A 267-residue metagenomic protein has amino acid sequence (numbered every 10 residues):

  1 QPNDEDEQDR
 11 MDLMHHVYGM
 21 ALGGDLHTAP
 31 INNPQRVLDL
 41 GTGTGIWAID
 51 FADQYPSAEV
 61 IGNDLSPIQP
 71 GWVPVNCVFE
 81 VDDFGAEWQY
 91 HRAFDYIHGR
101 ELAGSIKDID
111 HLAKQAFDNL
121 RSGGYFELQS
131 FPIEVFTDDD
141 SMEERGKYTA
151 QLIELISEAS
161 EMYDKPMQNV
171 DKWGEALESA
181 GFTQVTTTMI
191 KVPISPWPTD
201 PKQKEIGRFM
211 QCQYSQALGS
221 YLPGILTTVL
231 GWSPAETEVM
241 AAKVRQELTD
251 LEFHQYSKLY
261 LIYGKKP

Functional and structural regions predicted by a protein language model:
Q1-P2: N-terminal auxiliary segments of SAM/dcSAM-dependent transferases
E5-R36, I46, D50: Conserved alpha-helix/loop element of class I SAM-dependent methyltransferases that forms part of the SAM/SAH-binding
P34-Y96, H111-K114: Class I SAM-dependent methyltransferase SAM/SAH-binding core
G99-L102: A short beta-strand submotif of the Rossmann-like class I SAM-dependent methyltransferase core that lines
G104, Y125-A217: Conserved catalytic/acceptor-binding region of the Class I
I106-D108: Short N-terminal helix/helix-N-cap motif within the alpha/beta-hydrolase-1
D110-Y125: A short glycine-rich, Lys/Arg-flanked "PGG" loop and its adjoining helix->strand segment in the class I
A180-P267: C-terminal lobe and adjacent flexible extensions of AdoMet/dcAdoMet transferase-like proteins
